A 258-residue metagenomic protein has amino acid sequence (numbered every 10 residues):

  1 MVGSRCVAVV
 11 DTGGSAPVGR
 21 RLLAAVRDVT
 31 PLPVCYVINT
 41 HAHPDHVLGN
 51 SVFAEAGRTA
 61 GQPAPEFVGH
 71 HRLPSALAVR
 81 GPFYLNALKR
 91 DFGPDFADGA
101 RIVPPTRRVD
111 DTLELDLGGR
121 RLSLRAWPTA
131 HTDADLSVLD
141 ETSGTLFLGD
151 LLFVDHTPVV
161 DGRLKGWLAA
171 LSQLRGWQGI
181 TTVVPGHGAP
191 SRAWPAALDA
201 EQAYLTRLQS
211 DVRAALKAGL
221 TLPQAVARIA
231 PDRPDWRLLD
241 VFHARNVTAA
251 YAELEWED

Functional and structural regions predicted by a protein language model:
M1, D11, V26, H41 (+9 more regions): Divalent metal-coordination and catalytic microenvironments
M1-D28, L136-G149: Conserved beta-strand hairpin/beta-sheet module of binuclear metal-dependent hydrolase folds, prominently
V10-T12, C35-H43, V68-H70, W127 (+2 more regions): Active-site neighborhood of phospho(di)ester-bond hydrolases with catalytic His/Asp-centered motifs
P17, A42-L48, P74-L77, T132-D135 (+2 more regions): Active-site environment of divalent metal-dependent phosphoester hydrolases
R20, A24-R108, T112-E114, D133: Active-site HxH/HxHxD metal-binding segment of metal-dependent hydrolases
R108-D140: Core dinuclear metal-dependent hydrolase active-site scaffold
L139, L168-L220, Q224, R228: Divalent-metal (often Zn2+) His-rich catalytic cores of metallo-beta-lactamase-fold enzymes
K217-D258: C-terminal regulatory/interaction regions
